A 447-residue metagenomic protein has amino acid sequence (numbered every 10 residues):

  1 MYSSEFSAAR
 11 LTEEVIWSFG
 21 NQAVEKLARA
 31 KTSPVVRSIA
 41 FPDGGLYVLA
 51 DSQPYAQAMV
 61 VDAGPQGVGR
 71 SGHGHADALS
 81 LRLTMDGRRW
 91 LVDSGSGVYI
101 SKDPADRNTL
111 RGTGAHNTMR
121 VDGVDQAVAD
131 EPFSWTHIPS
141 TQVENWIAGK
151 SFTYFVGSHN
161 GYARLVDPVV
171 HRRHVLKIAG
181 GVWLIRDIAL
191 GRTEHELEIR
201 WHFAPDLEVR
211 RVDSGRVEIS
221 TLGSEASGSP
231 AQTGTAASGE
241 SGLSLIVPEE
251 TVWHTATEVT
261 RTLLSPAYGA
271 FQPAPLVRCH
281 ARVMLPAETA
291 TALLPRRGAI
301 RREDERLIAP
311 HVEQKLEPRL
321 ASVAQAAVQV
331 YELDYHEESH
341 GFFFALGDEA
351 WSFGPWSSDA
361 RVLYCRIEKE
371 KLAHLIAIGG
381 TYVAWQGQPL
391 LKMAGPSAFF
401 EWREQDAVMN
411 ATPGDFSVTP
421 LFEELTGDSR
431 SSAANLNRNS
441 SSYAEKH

Functional and structural regions predicted by a protein language model:
M1-L91, A148, M284, E317-E423: Carbohydrate-active enzyme catalytic cores, enriched for enzymes that act on polyanionic acidic polysaccharides
V35-A58, D125-I178: Extended, loop-rich substrate-binding clefts of extracytoplasmic carbohydrate-active enzymes
Q53-A56, P65-V68, D86-W90, S96-Y99 (+7 more regions): Short, glycine-/Ser/Thr-/acidic-enriched flexible segments
G72, A76-Q142, A148: Active-site rim segments in enzyme catalytic domains, especially the processed small/beta chain of N-terminal
S151-R211, A287-E338, A398-F422: Acidic, contiguous internal or C-terminal segments within carbohydrate-active enzymes that form a structured patch used
E194-R261: Polysaccharide-binding surfaces and accessory modules of carbohydrate-active proteins
G269-E288: A surface-exposed beta-strand-loop module
E424-H447: Short, low-complexity, charge-dense intrinsically disordered segments
